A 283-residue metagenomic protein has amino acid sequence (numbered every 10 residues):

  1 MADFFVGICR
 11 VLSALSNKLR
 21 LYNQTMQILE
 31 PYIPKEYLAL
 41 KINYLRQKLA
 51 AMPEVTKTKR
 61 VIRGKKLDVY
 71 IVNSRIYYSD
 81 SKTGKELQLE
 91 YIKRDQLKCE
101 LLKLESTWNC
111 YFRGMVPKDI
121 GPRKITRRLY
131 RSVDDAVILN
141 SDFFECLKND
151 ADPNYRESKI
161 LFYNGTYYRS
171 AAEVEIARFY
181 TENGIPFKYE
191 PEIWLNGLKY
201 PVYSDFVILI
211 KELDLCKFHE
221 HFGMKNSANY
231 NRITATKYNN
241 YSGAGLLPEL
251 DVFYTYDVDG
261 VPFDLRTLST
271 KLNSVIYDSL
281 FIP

Functional and structural regions predicted by a protein language model:
M1-D142: Nuclease-adjacent, charged terminal/linker segments that flank catalytic cores
K118-P186: Solvent-exposed, charged helical/coil patches that constitute nucleic-acid or partner-interaction surfaces
I160, Y203, V207-K237: Short beta-strand-loop-alpha-helix junction that forms the active-site gateway of nucleic-acid-processing nucleases
T166-Y168, T181, P186-E212: Active-site metal-binding core of divalent-cation-utilizing nuclease and nuclease-like domains
A171-E175, L198-P201, T236: Short, well-structured alpha-helical interface segments that form or flank functional binding sites
Y180-T181, Y238-S242: Class I S-adenosyl-L-methionine
I193-P201, S227-A228, V258-F263: Acidic-and-aromatic substrate-binding clefts and catalytic sites of carbohydrate-active enzymes
G243-P283: Basic, glycine-rich
